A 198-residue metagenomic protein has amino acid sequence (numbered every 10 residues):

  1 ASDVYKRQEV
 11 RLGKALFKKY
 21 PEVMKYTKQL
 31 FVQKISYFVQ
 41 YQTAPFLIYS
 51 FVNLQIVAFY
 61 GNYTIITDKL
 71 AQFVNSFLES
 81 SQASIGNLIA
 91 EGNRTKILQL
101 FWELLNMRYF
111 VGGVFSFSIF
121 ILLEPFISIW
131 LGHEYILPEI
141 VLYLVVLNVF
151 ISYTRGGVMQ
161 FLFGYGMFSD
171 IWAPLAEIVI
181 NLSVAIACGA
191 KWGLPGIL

Functional and structural regions predicted by a protein language model:
S2, L98-S152, L182-K191: Alpha-helical transmembrane segments of multi-pass membrane transport and lipid-handling proteins
S2-D3, Q33, Y37, Y41 (+5 more regions): Short runs within selected transmembrane alpha-helices of multi-pass transporters and secretion channels
S2-Q42, S80, S84-Q99: Interhelical loop/hinge segments that connect adjacent transmembrane helices in multipass membrane
K19-Y26, F46-D68, K96-Q99, I136-I140 (+1 more regions): Interfacial/gating helices of multi-pass transporter permease domains
M24-K28, V32, N62-I65, W102-F110 (+2 more regions): Internal alpha-helical transmembrane segments of multi-pass membrane proteins, especially GPCRs
L30, K34, F38, Q42-F46 (+2 more regions): Hydrophobic alpha-helical transmembrane segments in multi-pass membrane proteins
Q40-I48, V52, S81-Q82, L122-I127: Hydrophobic/aromatic end-of-helix segments at the C-terminal termini of transmembrane alpha-helices
Y63, T67-L105, G112, M159-G164: Helix-loop junctions and terminal segments of transmembrane helices in multi-pass membrane transport/translocation
